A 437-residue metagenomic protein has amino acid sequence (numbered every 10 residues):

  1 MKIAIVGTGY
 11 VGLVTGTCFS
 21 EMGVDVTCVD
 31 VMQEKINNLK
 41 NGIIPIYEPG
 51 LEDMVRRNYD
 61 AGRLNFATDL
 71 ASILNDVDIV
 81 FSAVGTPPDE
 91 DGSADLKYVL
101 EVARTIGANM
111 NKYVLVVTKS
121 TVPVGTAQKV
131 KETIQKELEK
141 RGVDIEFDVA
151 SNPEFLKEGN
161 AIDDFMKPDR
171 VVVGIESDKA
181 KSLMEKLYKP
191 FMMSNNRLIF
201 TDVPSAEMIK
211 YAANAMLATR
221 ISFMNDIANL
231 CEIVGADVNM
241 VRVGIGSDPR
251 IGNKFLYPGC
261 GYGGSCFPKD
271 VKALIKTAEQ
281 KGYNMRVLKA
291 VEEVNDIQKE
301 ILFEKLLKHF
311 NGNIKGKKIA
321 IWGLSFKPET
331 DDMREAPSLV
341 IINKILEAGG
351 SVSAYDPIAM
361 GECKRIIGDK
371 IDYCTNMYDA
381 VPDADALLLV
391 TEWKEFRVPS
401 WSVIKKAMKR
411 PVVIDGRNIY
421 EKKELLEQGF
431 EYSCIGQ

Functional and structural regions predicted by a protein language model:
M1-Q437: Structural/interface elements that position substrates and couple domains in central-metabolism enzymes
